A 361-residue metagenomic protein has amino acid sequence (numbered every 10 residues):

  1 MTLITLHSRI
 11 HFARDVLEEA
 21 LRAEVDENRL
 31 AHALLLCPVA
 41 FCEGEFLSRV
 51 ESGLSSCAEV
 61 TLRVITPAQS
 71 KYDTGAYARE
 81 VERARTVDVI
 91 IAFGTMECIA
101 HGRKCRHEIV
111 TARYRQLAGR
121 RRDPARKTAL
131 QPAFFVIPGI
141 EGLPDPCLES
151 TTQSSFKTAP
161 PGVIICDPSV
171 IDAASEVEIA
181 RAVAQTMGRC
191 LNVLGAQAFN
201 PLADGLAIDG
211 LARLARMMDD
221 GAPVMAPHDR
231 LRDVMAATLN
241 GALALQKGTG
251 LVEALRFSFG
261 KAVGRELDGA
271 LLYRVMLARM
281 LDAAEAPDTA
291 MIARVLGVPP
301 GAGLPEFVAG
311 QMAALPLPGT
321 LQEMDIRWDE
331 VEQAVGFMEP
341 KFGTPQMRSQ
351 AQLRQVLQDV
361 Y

Functional and structural regions predicted by a protein language model:
M1-V89: ATP/NTP phosphate-donor binding region
L17-A20, E43-F46, Y72-G75, E97-K104 (+2 more regions): Short glycine/serine/threonine-rich phosphate/pyrophosphate-binding segments that cradle anionic phosphate groups
R49-E51, R79, G94-Y114, P144-C147: Short Gly/Thr/Asp-enriched flexible loops that form oxyanion-binding sites at enzyme active sites
S56-A58, L62, R83-A84, K104-C105 (+5 more regions): N-terminal loops that bind phosphate or other acidic moieties and the adjacent beta-alpha structural core
I109-F199: A glycine/threonine-rich phosphate-anchoring loop and its flanking beta-alpha core in nucleotide/phosphate-binding
V193-F307: Active-site segments that bind and position negatively charged phosphate/pyrophosphate groups
T289-Y361: C-terminal charged capping/lid subdomain of soluble metabolic enzymes
